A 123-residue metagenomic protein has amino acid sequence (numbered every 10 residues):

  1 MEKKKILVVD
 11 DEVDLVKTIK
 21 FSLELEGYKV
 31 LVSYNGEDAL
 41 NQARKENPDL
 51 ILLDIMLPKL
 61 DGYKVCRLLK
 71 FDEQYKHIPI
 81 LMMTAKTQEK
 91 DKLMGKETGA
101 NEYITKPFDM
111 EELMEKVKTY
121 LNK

Functional and structural regions predicted by a protein language model:
V16, P58, K76, Q88: The feature encodes the CheY-like receiver
K17-L25: Charged docking surfaces used in two-component/phosphorelay signaling
G27-Y34, Q42: Short hydrophobic/Thr-rich beta-strand motif most characteristic of the beta2 strand and flanking loop of CheY-like
E46-L52, L57: Active-site beta3 strand of CheY-like receiver
F108-V117: C-terminal output helix
